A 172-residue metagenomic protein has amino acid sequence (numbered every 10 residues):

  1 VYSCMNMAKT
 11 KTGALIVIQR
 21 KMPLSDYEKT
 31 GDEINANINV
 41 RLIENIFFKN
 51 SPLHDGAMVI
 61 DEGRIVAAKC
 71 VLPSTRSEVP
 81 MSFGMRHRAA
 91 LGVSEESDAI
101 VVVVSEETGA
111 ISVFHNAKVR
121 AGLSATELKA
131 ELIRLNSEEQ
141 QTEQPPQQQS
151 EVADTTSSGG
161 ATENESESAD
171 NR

Functional and structural regions predicted by a protein language model:
V1-R172: Divalent-cation
